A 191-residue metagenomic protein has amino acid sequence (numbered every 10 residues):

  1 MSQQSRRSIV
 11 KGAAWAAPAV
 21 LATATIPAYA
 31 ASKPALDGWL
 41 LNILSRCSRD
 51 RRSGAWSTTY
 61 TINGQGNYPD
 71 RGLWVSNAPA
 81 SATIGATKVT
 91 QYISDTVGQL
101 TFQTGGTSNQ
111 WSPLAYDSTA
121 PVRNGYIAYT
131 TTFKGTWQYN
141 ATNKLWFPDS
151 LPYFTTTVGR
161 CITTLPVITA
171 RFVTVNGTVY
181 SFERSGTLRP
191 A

Functional and structural regions predicted by a protein language model:
M1-A17: N-terminal secretory signal peptides and thylakoid transit peptides that target proteins across membranes
A24-S53: C-terminal segment of N-terminal export signals and the immediately downstream linker at the start of the mature
S53-G72: Short, solvent-exposed loop/turn segments enriched in Ser/Thr/Gly
R71-S76, I168-A170: Buried hydrophobic-core signal for structured, non-transmembrane domains
P79-A86, Q99-F102, I162: A short beta-turn/strand-edge loop motif at beta-sheet boundaries
T87-F133: A surface/secretory-pathway sequence property marking extracellular, secreted, or lumenal proteins enriched
G125-T164: Low-complexity, intrinsically disordered segments enriched in Ser/Thr together with acidic residues
I168, V175-A191: Short beta-strand elements
